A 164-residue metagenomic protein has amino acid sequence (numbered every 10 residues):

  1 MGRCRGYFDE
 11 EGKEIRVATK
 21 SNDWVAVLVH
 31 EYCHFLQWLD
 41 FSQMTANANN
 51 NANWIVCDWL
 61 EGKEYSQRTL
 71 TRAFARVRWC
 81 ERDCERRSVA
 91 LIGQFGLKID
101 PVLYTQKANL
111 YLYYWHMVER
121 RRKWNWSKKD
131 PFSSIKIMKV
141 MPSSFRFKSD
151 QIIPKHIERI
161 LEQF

Functional and structural regions predicted by a protein language model:
M1-G2: A short, well-structured beta->alpha microelement
R5-E10: A detector of long low-complexity, disordered segments enriched in serine/threonine/proline
G12-L28: Short pre-active-site segment immediately N-terminal to the catalytic Zn-binding motif
A26-Q43: Active-site recognition of the HExxH zinc-binding catalytic motif
H30, N47-A48, Y113: Alpha-helix boundary/interfacial micro-motifs
H34-F35, N53-W54, V118-E119, W124: Short, charged/polar low-complexity linear motifs in solvent-exposed/disordered segments
W38-R78, Y104-T105: Post-HEXXH active-site segment of zinc metalloproteases
Q67-R82, R86-F164: Long, well-structured alpha-helical subdomains associated with metal-dependent extracellular/ecto-lumenal hydrolases
